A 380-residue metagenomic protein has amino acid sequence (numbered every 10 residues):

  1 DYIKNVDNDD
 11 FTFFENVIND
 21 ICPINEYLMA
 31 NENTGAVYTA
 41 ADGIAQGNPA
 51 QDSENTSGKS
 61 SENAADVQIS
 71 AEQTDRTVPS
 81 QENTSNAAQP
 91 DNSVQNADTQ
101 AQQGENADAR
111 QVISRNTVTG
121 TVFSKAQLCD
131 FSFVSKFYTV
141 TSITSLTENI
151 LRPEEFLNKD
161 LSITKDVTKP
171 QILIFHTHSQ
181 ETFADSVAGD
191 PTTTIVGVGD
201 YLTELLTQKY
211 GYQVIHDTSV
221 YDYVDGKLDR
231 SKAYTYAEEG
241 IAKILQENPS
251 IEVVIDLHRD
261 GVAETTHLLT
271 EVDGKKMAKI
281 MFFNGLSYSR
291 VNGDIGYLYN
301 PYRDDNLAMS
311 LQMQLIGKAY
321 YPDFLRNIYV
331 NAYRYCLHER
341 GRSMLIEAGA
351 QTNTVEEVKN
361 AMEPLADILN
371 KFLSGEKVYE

Functional and structural regions predicted by a protein language model:
F14-H176, A184-D185: Non-catalytic propeptide/linker segments at domain boundaries
Q171-H176, V253-H258, M281-F283, L345-E347: Soluble periplasmic/extracytoplasmic beta-strand elements of cell-envelope proteins
S179-T182, V220-V224, R259-E264, L286-R290 (+2 more regions): Solvent-exposed loop/turn segments at secondary-structure junctions within structured extracellular/periplasmic domains
V187-L202, L206-L269: Catalytic-core regions of hydrolytic enzymes
G189-G197, L228-T235, N300-A308, T352-N360: Soluble non-cytosolic domains of exported or imported proteins
A263-Y299: A short, glycine/acidic-enriched catalytic loop
P301-Y329: Active-site-adjacent substrate-binding region of metalloamidase/peptidase-like peptide-processing proteins
D323-E380: Active-site-adjacent mobile loop/cap segments within catalytic or ligand-binding domains
